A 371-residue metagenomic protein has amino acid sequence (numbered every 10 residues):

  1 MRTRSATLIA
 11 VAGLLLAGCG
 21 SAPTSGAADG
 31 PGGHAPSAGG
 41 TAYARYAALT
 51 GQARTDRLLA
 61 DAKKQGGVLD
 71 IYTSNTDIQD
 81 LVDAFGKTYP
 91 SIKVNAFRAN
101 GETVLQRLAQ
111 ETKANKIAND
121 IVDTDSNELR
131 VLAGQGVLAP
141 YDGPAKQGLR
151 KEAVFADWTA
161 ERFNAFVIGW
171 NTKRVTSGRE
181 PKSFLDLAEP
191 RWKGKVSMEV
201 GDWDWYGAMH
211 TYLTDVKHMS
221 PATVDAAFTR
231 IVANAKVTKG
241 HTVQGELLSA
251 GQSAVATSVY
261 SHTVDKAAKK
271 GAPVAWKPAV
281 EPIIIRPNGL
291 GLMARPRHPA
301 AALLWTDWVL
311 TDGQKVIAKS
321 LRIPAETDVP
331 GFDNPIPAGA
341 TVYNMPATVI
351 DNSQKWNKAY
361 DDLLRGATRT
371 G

Functional and structural regions predicted by a protein language model:
C19-P31: Bacterial lipoprotein signal-peptidase II cleavage site
Q52-K64, D70, S74-K93: Short, polar/charged alpha-helical segment
L69-D83, V94-T112, K116-Q252: Extracytoplasmic ligand-binding site segments that recognize negatively charged/polar headgroups
N127-V131, A254-P273: A ligand-binding cleft/hinge motif common to bilobed small-molecule-binding domains
L138-A145, D157-A160, L185, V255 (+3 more regions): Short beta-strand->loop
V167-R174, H210-T214, R286-A301, I317-S320: A bilobed periplasmic-binding-protein/Venus flytrap-type ligand-binding module shared by bacterial periplasmic
G194-G201, W308-G331: Periplasmic-binding protein-like
F332-G371: Extracellular/periplasmic bilobal clamshell ligand-binding domains
